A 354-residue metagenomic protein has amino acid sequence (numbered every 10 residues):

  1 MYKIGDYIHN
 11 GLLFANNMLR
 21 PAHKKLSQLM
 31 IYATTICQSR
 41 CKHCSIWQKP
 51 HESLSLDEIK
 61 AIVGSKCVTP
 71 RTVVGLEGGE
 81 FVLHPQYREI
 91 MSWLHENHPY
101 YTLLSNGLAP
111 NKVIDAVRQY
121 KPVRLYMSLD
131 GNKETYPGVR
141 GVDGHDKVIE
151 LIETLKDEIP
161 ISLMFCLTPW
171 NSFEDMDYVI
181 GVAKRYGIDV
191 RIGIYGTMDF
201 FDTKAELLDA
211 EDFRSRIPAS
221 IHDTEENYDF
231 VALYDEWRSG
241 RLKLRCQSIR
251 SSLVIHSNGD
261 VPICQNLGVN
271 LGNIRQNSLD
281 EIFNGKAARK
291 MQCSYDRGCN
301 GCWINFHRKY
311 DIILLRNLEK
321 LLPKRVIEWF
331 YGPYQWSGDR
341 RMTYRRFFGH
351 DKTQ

Functional and structural regions predicted by a protein language model:
Y2-K121, G332, Q354: Conserved alpha-helical substructure of the radical SAM core
N16-R20, R238-L242, A288-K290: Short, P/G- and charge-enriched loop/turn segments at secondary-structure junctions
K25, N266-Q354: Flexible mid-to-C-terminal extensions adjoining Fe-S/redox cofactors in radical SAM and related proteins
Y32, L54, K121-N277: Radical SAM enzyme [4Fe-4S]-AdoMet core and its adjacent flexible, acidic and glycine-rich loops/tails across
C37, C41-C44, C246, C264 (+1 more regions): Short cysteine clusters
H43, W47-P50, S252, N270 (+1 more regions): Secreted/processed peptides and extracellular or luminal domains of membrane proteins
W47, A116, G138-V139, N277 (+1 more regions): Residue-level signal for well-ordered alpha-helical positions
